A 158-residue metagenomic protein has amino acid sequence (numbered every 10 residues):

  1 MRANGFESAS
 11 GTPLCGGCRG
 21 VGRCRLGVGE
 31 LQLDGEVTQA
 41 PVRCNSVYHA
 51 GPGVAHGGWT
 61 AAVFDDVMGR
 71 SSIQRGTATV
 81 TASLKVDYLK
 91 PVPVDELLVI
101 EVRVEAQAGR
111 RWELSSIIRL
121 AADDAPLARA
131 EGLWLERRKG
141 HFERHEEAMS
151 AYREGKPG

Functional and structural regions predicted by a protein language model:
M1-E7, V92-V94, E105-G158: HotDog/MaoC-like acyl-thioester-processing domains
M1-S46, G155-G158: Non-catalytic linker/capping segments at the edges of enzyme domains
C15, T81-S83, E113: Short coil/loop residues immediately preceding or within conserved phosphate-binding loops of NTP-utilizing enzyme
Q32-L33, R103-Q107: Short beta-strand micro-motifs enriched in acidic
Q39-V63: A conserved, well-ordered hydrophobic junction motif at loop->secondary-structure transitions
P41-R43, K85-D87, E101-R103, I117 (+1 more regions): Residue-level recognition of well-ordered beta-strand positions that form the cores of beta-sheet-rich folds across
D66-V99, V104: Hydrophobic beta-strand-centered segment that forms part of the acyl-chain substrate-binding groove
